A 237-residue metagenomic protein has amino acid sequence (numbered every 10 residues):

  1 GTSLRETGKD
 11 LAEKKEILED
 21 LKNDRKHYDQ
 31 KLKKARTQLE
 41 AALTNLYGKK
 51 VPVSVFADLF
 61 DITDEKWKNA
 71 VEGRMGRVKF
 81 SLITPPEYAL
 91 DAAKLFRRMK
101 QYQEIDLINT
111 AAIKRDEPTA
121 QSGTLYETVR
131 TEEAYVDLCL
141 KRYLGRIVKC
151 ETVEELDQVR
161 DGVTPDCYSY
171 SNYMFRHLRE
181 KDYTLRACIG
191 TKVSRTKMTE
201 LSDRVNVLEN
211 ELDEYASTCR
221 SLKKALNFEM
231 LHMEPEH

Functional and structural regions predicted by a protein language model:
G1-A41, E236-H237: Extended, EK/Q-rich alpha-helical coiled-coil segments that serve as long dimerization/scaffolding arms in large
T2, K9, K181-H237: Extended, charged coiled-coil helical stalks used as long, distance-spanning scaffolds in large assemblies
L18-L21, L43, F96, L212-Y215 (+1 more regions): Hydrophobic, Leu/Ile/Phe/Ala-enriched alpha-helical segments that form helix-helix packing faces
Q30-N210: Hinge-like oligomerization/junction regions that interrupt long coiled-coil arms in large cytoskeletal
